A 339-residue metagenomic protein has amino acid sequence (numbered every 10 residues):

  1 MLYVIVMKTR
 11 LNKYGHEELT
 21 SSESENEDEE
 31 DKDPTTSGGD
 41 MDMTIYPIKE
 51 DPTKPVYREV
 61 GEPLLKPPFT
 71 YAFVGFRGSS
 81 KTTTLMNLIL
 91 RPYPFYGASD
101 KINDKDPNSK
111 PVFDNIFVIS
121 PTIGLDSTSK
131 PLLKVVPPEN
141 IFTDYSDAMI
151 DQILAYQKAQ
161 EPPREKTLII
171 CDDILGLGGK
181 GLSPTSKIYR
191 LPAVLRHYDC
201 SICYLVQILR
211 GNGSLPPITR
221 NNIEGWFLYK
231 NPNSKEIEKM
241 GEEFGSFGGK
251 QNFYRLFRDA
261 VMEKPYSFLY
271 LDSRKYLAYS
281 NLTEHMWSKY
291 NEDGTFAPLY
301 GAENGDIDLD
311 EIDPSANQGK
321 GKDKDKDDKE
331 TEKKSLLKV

Functional and structural regions predicted by a protein language model:
L2, G38, S109: OB-fold ssDNA-binding interfaces and closely related basic DNA-contact patches used across DNA replication/repair
I5-V60: N-terminal pre-Walker A segment at the start of P-loop NTPase domains
E23, P138, T143-S146, Q318-K320 (+1 more regions): Intrinsically disordered, low-complexity proline-rich segments enriched in Ser/Thr
Y57-E59, F69-P111, P121-L125, N140-Q251: Conserved P-loop NTPase motor cores
E59-G78, T84, Y96-S99, E165-K166 (+5 more regions): P-loop NTPase motor core of the ASCE superfamily
I116: An amphipathic, basic-hydrophobic helix/alpha-beta surface used to engage anionic, phosphate-rich ligands or surfaces
T128-P138: Short, aromatic/basic amphipathic alpha-helical patches
